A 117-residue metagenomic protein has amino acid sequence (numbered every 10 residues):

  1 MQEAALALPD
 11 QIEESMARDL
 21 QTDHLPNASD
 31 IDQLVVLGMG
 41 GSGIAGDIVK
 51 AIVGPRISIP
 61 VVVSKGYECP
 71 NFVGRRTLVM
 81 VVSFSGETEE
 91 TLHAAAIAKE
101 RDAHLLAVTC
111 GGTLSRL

Functional and structural regions predicted by a protein language model:
M1-D23: N-terminal amphipathic/basic leader segments beginning at the initiator methionine
D23-S29: Short linear, low-complexity motifs centered on an aromatic residue
S29-L117: Glycine-rich phosphate-binding loops that contact phosphosugars or nucleotide phosphates
